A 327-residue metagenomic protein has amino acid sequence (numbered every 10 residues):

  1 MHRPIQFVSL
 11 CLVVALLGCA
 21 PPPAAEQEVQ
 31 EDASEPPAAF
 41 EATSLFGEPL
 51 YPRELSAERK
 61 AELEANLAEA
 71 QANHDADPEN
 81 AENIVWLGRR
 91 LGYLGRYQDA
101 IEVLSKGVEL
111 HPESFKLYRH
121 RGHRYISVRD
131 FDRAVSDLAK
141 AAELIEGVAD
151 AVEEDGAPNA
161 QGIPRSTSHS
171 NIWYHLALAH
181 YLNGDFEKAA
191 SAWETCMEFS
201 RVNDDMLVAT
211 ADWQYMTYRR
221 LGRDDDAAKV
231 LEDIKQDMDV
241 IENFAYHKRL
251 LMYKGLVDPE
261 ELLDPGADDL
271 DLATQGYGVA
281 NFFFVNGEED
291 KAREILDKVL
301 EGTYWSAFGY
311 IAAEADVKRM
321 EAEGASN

Functional and structural regions predicted by a protein language model:
C19-E82, W86, L94, A322-A325: N-terminal leader/linker segments that initiate helical-solenoid repeat arrays
A72-N73, K106-G107, K140-A141, G162 (+3 more regions): Canonical positions in the second alpha-helix
W86, H120, E154, S168 (+3 more regions): Canonical tetratricopeptide repeat
R89, H123, L178, M216-R219 (+3 more regions): Residue-level recognition of tetratricopeptide repeat
